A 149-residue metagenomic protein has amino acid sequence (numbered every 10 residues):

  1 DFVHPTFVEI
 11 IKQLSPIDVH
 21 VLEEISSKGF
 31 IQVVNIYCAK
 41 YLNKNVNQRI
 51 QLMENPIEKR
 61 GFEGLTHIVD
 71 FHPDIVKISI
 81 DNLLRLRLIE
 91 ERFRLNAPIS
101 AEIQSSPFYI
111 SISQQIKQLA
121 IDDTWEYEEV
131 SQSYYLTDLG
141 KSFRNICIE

Functional and structural regions predicted by a protein language model:
P5-I68: Short amphipathic alpha-helical interface segments
T6-I10, S79, L139: Short, hydrophobic/aromatic alpha-helical segments in well-folded domains
S26, F30, L84, L88 (+1 more regions): Hydrophobic/aromatic-lined pockets within catalytic cores
I57, V69-I75, W125-S133: Glycine-rich, flexible loop segments associated with nucleotide phosphate handling
T66-A97: Short amphipathic alpha-helical interaction segments
S100-E149: Short, amphipathic alpha-helical interaction segments positioned at domain boundaries
